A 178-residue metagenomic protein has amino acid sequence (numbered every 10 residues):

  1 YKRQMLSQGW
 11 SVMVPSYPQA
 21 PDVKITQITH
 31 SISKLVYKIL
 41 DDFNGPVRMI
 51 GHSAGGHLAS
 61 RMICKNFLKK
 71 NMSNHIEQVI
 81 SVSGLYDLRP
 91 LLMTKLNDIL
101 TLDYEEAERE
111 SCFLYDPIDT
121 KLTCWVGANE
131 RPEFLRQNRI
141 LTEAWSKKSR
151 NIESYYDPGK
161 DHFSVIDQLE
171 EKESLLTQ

Functional and structural regions predicted by a protein language model:
K2, M13-P46: Catalytic nucleophile-loop/oxyanion-hole region of alpha/beta-hydrolase and closely related hydrolase-like folds
Q4-W10: A short, Lys/Arg-enriched amphipathic alpha-helix followed by its capping loop at the start of a domain
W10, N44, R150: Short phosphate-binding/catalytic loops that engage adenosine nucleotides
W10, Y17-Q19, G84, D157-G159: Active-site loop/turn elements of alpha/beta-hydrolase fold enzymes, especially the short glycine-/histidine-rich
Y37-L96: Primarily recognizes the serine-hydrolase "nucleophile elbow" in alpha/beta-hydrolase and SGNH/GDSL folds
Q78, G84-L92, L102-R139: The feature captures the conserved acid-bearing segment of alpha/beta-hydrolase catalytic domains
R139, S146-Q178: C-terminal catalytic histidine-bearing segment of alpha/beta-hydrolase fold enzymes
